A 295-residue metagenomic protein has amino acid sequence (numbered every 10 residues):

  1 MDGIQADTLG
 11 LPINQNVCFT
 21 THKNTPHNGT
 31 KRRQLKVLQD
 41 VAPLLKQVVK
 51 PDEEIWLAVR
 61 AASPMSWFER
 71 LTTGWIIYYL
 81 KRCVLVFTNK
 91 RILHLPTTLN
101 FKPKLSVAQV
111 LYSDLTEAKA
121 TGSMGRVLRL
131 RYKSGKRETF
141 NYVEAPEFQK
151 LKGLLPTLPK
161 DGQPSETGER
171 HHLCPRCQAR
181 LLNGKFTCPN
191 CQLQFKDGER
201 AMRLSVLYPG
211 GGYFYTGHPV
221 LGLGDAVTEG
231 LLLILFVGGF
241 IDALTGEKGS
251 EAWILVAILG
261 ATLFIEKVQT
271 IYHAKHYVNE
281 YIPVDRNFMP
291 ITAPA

Functional and structural regions predicted by a protein language model:
D2-L85: Anionic N-terminal interaction surfaces
E54-V59, C83-H94, L223-E229: Conserved long hydrophobic alpha-helices within structured protein cores
L57, A61, M65-L71, L193-L233: Alpha-helical membrane-anchoring segments
M65-V84, T88-V127: Phosphoinositide-binding peripheral membrane targeting modules
I92-P96, N190, Y213: Short hydrophobic/aromatic-rich beta-strand segments that constitute the beta-sheet cores of beta-sandwich/beta-barrel
T97-N100, K160, G211-G212: Short beta-turn/strand-loop junction motif enriched in small, turn-promoting residues
L128, E138-N141, P146-L204, D225-A295: Transmembrane helix recognition focused on a "late"/terminal membrane span
K133-R137: Glycine-centered tight beta-turn/hairpin loop motif at sheet-sheet or coil-to-beta transitions
